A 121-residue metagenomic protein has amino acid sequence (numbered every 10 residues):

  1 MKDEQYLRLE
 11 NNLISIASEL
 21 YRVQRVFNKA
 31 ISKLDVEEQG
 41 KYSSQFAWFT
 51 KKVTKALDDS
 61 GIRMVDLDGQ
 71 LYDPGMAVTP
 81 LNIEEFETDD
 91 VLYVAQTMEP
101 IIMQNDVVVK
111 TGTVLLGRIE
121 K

Functional and structural regions predicted by a protein language model:
M1-G40, W48-K121: Extended, amphipathic alpha-helical stalk segments that mediate dimerization and serve as stator/scaffold rods within
